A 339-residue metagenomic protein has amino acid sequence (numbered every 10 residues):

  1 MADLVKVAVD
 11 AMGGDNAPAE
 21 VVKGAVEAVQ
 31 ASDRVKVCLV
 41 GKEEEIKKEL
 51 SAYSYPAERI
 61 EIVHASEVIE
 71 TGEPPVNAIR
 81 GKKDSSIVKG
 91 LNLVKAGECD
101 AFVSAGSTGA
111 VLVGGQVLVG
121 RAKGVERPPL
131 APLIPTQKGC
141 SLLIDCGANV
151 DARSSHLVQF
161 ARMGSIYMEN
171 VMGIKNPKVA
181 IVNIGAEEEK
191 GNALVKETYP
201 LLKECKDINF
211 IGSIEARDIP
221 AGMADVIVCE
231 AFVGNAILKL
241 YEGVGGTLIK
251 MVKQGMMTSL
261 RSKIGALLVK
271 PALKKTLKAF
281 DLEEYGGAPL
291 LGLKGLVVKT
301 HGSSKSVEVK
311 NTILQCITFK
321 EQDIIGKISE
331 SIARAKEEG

Functional and structural regions predicted by a protein language model:
M1-K47: N-terminal phosphate-binding or glycine-rich loops at protein starts, especially the Walker A/P-loop of NTPases
A8-A19, A148-V158, K299-S306: Short, glycine-rich nucleotide/cofactor-binding loops
D10, L39-G41, V63, S104-G106 (+6 more regions): Short beta-strand segments
A17-V21, D84-G97, A101-G115, A122 (+7 more regions): Short glycine/serine/threonine-rich phosphate/pyrophosphate-binding segments that cradle anionic phosphate groups
A19-E20, S32, K36-C38, E44-K47 (+4 more regions): Glycine-rich phosphate/diphosphate-binding loop of Rossmann-like nucleotide-binding domains
Y55-C99: Phosphate/nucleotide-donor binding subsite
Q116-P129, L133-L143, M223-I227, A231-G339: Glycine-rich phosphate/nucleotide-binding loop
